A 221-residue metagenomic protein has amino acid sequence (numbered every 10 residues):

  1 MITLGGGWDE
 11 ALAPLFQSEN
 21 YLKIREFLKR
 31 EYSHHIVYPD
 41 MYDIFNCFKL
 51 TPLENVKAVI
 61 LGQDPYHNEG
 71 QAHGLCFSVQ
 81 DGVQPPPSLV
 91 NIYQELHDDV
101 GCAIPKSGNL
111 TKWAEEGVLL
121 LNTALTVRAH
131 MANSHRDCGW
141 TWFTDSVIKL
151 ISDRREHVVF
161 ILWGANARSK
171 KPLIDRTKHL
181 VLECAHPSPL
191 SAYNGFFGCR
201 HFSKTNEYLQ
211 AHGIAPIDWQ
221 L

Functional and structural regions predicted by a protein language model:
I2, E10, P14-L162, N166-S169 (+5 more regions): A polyanion-binding, active-site-adjacent surface
F196: C-terminal substrate-binding/active-site "lid" region of AdoMet-derived donor-dependent transferases
